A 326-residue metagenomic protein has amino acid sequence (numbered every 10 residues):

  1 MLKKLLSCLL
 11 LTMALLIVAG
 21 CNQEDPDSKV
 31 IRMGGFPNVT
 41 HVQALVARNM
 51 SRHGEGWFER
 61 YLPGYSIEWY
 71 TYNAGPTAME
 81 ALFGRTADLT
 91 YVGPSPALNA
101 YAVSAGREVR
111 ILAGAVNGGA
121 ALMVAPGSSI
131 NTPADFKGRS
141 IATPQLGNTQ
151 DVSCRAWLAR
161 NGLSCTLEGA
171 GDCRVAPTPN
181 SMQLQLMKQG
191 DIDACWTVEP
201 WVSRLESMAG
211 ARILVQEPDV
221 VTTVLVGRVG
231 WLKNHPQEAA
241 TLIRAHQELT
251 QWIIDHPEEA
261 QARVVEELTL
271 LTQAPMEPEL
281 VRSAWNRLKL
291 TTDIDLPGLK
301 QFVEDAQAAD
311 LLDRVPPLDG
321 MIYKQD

Functional and structural regions predicted by a protein language model:
M1-L9: Bacterial N-terminal signal peptides that target proteins for export
I17-G20: C-terminal motif of bacterial Sec signal peptides marking the signal peptidase cleavage site
N22-E24: Bacterial signal peptide processing site
D27-A176, D193-E199, Q216-D219: Short, glycine-/small- and polar/acidic-enriched structural segments that line small-molecule recognition paths
H41-L45, M79, F83, P94-A97 (+11 more regions): Extracytoplasmic/secreted envelope proteins and their assembly/folding machinery, especially bacterial periplasmic
S104, E168-A176, N180-L268: Pocket-lining segment of extracytoplasmic ligand-binding domains
H235-D313: Secondary-structure end/capping motifs
R314-D326: Hinge/cleft segment of the Venus flytrap/periplasmic-binding protein
